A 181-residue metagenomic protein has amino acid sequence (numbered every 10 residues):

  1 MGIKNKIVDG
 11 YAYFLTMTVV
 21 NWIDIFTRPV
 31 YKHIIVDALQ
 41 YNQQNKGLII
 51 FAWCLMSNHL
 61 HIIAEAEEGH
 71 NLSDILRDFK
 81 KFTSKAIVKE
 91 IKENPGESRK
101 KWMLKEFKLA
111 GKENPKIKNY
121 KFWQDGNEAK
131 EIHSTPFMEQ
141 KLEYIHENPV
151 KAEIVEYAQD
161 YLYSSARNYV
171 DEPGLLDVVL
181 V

Functional and structural regions predicted by a protein language model:
M1-V181: Short catalytic/metal-binding and nucleic-acid-binding patches
